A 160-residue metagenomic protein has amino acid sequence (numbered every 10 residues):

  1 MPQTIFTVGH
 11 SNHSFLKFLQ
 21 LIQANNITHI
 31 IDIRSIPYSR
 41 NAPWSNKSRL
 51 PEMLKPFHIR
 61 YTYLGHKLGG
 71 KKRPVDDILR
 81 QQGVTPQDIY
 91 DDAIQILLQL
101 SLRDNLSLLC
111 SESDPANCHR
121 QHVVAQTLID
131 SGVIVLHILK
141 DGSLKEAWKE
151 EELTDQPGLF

Functional and structural regions predicted by a protein language model:
M1-F160: Residues lining hydrophobic/aromatic ligand-binding pockets adjacent to catalytic sites
